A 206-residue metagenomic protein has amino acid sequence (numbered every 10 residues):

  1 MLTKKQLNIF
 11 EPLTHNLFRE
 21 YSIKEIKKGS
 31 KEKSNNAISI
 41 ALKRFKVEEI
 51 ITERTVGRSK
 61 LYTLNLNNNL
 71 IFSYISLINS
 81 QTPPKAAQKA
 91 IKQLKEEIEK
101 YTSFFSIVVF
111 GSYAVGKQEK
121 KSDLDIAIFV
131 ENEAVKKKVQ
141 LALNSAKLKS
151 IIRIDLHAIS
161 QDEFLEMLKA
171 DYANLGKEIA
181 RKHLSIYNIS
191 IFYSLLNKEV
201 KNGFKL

Functional and structural regions predicted by a protein language model:
M1-S103, V115-K120, V130-L206: Catalytic core of pol beta-like nucleotidyltransferases
S106-Y113: Short helix-loop-helix/strand-helix junction enriched in hydrophobic and basic residues
